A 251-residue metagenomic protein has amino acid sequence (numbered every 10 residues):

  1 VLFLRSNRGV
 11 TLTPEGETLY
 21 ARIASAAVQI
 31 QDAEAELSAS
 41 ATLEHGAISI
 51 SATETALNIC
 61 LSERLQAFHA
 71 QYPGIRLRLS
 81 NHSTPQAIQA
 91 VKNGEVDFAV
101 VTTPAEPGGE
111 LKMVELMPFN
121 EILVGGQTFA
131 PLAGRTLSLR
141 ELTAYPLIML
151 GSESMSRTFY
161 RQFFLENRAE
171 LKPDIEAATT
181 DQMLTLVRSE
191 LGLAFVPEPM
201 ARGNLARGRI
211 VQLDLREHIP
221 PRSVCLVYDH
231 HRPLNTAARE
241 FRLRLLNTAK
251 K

Functional and structural regions predicted by a protein language model:
V1-P14: A short LG(V/I)-centered, amphipathic sequence patch enriched for acidic residue(s) preceding the LG motif
L19-A41: Alpha-helical linker/hinge and terminal dimerization helices associated with HTH transcriptional regulators
H45-G108, A177: Central regulatory/effector-binding core of bacterial HTH transcription factors
C60, V211-K251: A late-sequence structural motif
S83-I88, K92-V96, T102, S156-Q212: Hydrophobic hinge/microswitch elements
E110-L147: Flexible hinge/capping segments at coil-to-helix
K112-I122, R207-P221: Short beta-strand->loop
P131-A133, P146-N167, L234-A238, R242 (+1 more regions): Secondary-structure junction motif
